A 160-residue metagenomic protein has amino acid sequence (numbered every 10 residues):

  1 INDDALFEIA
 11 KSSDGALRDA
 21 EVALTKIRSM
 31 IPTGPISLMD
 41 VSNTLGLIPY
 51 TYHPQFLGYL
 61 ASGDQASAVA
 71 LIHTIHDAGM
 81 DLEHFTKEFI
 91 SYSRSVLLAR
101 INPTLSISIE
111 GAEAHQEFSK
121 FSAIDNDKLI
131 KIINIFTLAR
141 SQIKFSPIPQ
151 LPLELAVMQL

Functional and structural regions predicted by a protein language model:
I1-L160: Extended, largely alpha-helical regulatory/partner-binding modules appended to the mid-to-C-terminal parts
